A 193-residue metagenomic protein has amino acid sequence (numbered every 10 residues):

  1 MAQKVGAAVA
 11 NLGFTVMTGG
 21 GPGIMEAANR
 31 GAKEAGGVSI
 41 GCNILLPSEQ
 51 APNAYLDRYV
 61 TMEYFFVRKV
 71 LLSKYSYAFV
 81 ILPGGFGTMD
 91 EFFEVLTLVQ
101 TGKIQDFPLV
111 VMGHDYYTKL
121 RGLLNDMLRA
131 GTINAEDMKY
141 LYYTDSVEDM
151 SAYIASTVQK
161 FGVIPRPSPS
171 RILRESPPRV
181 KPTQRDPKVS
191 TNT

Functional and structural regions predicted by a protein language model:
M1-C42: Glycine-rich beta-alpha loop segments
Q3, A7, V70, F93 (+1 more regions): Amphipathic, non-transmembrane alpha-helical secondary structure
A7, F14, K33-G37, T97-T101 (+2 more regions): Generic secondary-structure signature for well-ordered alpha-helical cores
E26, Q50, Y153: Active-site-proximal flexible loops/turns
N29-I40, V70-L72, A130-T144, V163-S170: A broadly tuned preference for mixed-charge, low-complexity surface segments
L45-Y143, M150: Conserved phosphate- and dinucleotide-binding cores of soluble alpha/beta proteins, encompassing both enzyme active
Y140-L141, D145-T193: SAM-dependent methyltransferases
